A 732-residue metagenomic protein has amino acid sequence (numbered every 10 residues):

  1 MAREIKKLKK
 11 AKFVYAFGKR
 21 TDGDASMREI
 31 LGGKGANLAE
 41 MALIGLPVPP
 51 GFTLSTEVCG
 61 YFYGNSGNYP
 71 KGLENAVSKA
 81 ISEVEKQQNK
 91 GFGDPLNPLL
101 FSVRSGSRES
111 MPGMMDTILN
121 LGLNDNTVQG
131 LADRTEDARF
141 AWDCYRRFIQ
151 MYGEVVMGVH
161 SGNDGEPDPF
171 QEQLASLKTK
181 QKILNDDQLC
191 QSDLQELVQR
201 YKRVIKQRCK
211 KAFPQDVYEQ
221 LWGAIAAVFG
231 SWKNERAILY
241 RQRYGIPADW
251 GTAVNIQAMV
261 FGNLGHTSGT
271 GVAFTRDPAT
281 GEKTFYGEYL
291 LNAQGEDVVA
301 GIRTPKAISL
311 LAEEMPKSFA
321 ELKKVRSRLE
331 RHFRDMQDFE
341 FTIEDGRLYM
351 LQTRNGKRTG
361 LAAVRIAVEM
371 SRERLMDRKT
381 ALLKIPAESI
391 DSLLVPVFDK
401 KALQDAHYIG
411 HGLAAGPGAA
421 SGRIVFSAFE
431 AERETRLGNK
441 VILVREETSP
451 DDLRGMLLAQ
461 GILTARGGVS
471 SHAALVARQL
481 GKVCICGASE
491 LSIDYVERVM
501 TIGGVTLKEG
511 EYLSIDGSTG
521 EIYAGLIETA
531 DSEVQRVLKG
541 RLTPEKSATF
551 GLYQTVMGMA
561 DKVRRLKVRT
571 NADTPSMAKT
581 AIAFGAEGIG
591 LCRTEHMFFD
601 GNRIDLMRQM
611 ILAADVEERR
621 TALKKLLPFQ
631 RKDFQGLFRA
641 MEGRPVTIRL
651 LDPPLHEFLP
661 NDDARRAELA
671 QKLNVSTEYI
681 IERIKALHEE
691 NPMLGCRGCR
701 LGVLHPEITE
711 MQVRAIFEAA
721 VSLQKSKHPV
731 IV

Functional and structural regions predicted by a protein language model:
A2-A406, E432-T435, N439-I442, S449-R454 (+9 more regions): Nucleotide/phosphate-binding sheet-loop regions of phosphoryl- and nucleotidyl-transfer enzymes
H411-D451, I502-T555: Extended, non-globular alpha-helical segments
S427-F429, E490-L491, Y553, D573-P575: Intrinsically disordered, low-complexity regulatory segments
R445, T464-A465, L704: Thr-Gly-centered strand-to-loop micro-motif
G481-V483: Structural loop-to-beta junction motif characteristic of Rossmann-like glycosyltransferase folds
I485-V496: Solvent-exposed beta-strand/loop surfaces of large extracellular or lumenal domains
L552-M557, L637-R639: Alpha-helix-loop-beta-strand connector modules within alpha/beta enzyme cores
G558-T570, G643, V730-V732: Short beta-strand/loop segments at the ligand-binding rim of alpha/beta enzyme cores
